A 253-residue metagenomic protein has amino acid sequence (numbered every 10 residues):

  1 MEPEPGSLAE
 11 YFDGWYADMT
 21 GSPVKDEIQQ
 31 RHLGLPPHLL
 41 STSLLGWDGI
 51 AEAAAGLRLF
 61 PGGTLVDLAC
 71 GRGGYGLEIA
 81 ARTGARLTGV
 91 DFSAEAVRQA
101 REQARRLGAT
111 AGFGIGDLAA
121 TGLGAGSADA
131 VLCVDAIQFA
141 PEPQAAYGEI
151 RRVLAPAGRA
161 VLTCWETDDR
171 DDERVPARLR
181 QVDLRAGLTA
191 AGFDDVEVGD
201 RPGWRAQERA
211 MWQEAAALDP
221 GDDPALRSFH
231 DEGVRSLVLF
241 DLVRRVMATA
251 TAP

Functional and structural regions predicted by a protein language model:
M1-L33: N-terminal, positively charged/glycine-rich alpha-helical extensions of SAM-dependent methyltransferases
S43-P61: Conserved alpha-helix/loop element of class I SAM-dependent methyltransferases that forms part of the SAM/SAH-binding
V66-L68, R72-A120: Class I SAM-dependent methyltransferase SAM/SAH-binding core
A119-V131: A short acidic, Gly/Pro-enriched loop at the edge of an enzyme's catalytic core that lines a small-molecule cofactor
A130-E142: A short SAM/SAH-binding and catalytic strip from SAM-dependent methyltransferases
Q144-P156: A short glycine-rich, Lys/Arg-flanked "PGG" loop and its adjoining helix->strand segment in the class I
G158-W165: Conserved beta-strand signature within the Rossmann-like core of class I S-adenosyl-L-methionine
E197-P253: Conserved Class I S-adenosyl-L-methionine
